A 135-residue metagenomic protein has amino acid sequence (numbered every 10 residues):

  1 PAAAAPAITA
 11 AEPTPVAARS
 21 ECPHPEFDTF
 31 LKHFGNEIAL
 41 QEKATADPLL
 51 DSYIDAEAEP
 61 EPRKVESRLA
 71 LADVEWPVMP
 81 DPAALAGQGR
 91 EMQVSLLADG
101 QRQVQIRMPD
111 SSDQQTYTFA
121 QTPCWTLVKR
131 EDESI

Functional and structural regions predicted by a protein language model:
A4-N36: Short, low-complexity N-terminal intrinsically disordered segments enriched in polar/charged residues
S20-P23, A44-K64: Short linear, low-complexity motifs centered on an aromatic residue
C22-P25, T29, P48, K64 (+3 more regions): Alpha-helical structural elements
K32-D47: Short acidic-aromatic low-complexity motifs
I54-S112: Surface-exposed, charged secondary-structure patches
Q103, D110-I135: Short beta-strand edge/turn micro-motifs at domain boundaries
